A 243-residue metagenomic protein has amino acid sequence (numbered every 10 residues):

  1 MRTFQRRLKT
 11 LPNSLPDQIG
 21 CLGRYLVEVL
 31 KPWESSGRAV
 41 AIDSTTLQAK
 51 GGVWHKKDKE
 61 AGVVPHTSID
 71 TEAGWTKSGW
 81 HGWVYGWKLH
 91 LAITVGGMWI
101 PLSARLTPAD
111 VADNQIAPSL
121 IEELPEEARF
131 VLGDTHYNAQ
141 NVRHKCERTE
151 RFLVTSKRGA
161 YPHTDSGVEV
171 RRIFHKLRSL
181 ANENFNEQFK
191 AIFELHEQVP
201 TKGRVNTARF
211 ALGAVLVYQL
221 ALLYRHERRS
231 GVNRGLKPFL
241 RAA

Functional and structural regions predicted by a protein language model:
M1-R6, Y161: Short, conserved phosphate-binding/catalytic loop or strand-edge motifs used in phosphoryl-/nucleotidyl-transfer
R6-K9, N13-T135, Q140-R148: Polybasic low-complexity intrinsically disordered regions
E122, E169-I173, A191-P200, R204 (+1 more regions): A short, flexible helix-boundary coil/loop motif
L124-A128, L132, L153, F193 (+1 more regions): Alpha-helix capping/termination and helix-coil
T135-T201, V205: Helix-centered, glycine/charged polyanion-binding patches within enzymatic domains that contact phosphate-containing
G203-A214: Membrane-interface transmembrane-helix boundary segments in multi-pass integral membrane proteins
L216-L220: Amphipathic, Lys/Arg-enriched alpha-helical patches that create a basic surface for binding polyanionic ligands
